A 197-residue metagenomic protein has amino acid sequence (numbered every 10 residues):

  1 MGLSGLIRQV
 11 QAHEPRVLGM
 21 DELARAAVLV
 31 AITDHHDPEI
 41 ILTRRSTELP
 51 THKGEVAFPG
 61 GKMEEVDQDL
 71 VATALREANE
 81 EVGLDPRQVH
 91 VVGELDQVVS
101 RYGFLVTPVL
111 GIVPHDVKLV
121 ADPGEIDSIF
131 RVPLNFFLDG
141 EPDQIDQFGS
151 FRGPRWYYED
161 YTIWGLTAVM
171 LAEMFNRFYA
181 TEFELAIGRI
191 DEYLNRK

Functional and structural regions predicted by a protein language model:
M1-A57, K62-V117, I126, D146 (+1 more regions): N-terminal leader/linker segments that precede catalytic domains of diphosphate-processing enzymes
A121-Y157: NUDIX/MutT-family hydrolases
